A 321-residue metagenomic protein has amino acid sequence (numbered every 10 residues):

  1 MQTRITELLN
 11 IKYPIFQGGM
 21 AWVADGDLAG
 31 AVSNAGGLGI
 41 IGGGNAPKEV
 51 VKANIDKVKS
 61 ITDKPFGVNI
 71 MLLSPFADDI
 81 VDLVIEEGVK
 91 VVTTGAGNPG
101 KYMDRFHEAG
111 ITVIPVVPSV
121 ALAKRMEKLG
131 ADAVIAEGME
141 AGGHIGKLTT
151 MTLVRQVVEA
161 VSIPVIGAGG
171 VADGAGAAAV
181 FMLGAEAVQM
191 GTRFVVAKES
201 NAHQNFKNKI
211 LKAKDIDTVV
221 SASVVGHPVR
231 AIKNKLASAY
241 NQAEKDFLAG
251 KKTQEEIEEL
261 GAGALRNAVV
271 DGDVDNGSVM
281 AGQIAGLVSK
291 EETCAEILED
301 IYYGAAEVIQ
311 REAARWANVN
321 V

Functional and structural regions predicted by a protein language model:
M1-A160, P164: Active-site entrance/lid segments in N-terminal catalytic domains of soluble metabolic enzymes
G18-G19, G36-G42, G67, G97 (+12 more regions): Glycine-centered flexibility sites
M151-S162, I166, A172-V321: Conserved active-site-proximal phosphate/metal-binding subdomains
